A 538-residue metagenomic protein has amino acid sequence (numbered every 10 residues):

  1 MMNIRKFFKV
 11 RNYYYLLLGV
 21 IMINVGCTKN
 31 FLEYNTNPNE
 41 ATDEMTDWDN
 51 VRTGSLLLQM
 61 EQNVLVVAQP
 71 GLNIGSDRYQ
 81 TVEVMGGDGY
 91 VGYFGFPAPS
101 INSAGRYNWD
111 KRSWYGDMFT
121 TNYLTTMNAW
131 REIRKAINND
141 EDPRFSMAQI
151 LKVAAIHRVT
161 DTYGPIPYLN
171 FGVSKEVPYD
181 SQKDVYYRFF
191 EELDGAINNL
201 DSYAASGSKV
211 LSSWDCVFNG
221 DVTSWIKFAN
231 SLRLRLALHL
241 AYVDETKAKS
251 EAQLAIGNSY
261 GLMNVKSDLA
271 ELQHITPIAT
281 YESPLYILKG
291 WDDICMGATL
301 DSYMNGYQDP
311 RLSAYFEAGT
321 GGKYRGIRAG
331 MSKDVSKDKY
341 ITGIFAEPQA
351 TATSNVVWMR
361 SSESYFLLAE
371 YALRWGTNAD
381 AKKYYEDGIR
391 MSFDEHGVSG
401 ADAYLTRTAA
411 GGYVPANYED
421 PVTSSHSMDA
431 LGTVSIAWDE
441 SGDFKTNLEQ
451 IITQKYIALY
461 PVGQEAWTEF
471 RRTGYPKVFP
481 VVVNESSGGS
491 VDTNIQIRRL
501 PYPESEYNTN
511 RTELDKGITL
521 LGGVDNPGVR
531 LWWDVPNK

Functional and structural regions predicted by a protein language model:
M1-T36: Bacterial Sec-dependent N-terminal signal peptides
C27-G86, P476, G488-K538: Membrane-proximal, proline-rich intrinsically disordered regions
F31-L32, G116-M118, F470, Y475-P476: Extracellular glycan-recognition regions
T36-P38, F345-A346, S427-G432: Short acidic (Asp/Glu) and glycine-rich catalytic loops that position anionic groups and cofactors
N50-V51, F94-D402, S441-E449, Q454: Structured, solvent-exposed acidic/aromatic patches
V67-K111: TM-lumen/periplasm interface segments of multi-pass membrane proteins, especially the first transmembrane helix
F393, G397-G400, Y404-K538: C-terminal functional modules
